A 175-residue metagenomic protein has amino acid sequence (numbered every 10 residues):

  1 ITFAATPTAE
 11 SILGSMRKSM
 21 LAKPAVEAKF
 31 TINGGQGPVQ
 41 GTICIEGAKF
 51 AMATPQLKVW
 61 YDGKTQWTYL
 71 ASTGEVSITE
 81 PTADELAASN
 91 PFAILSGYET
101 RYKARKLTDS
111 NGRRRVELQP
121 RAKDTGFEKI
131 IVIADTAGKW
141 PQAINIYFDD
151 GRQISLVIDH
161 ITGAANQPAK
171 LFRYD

Functional and structural regions predicted by a protein language model:
T2-P38, C44-K49: N-terminal leader/targeting segments and the immediate start of mature chains
P7, F30-G37, E46-T54, P91-T100 (+1 more regions): Short, solvent-exposed secondary-structure boundary motifs
S19, G41-I45, K58-V59, K103-D109: Short, exposed beta-strand/loop patches in secreted or surface proteins that constitute
T31-N33, A53, Y69-A71, Q119-R121 (+1 more regions): A generic structural motif
P38-S89, I154-S155: An acidic-aromatic
P81-G112: Flexible, surface-exposed loop/linker segments and immediately adjacent secondary-structure boundaries
T100-D175: Gly/Pro-enriched, hydrophobic low-complexity segments that function as extracytoplasmic propeptides/linkers
